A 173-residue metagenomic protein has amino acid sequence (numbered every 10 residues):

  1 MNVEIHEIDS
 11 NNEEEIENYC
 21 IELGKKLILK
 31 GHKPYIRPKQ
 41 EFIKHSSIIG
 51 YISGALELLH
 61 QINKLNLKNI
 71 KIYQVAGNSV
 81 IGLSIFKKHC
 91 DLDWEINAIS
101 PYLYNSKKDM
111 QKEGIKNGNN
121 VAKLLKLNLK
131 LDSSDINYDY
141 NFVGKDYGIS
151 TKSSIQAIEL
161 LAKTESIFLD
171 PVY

Functional and structural regions predicted by a protein language model:
M1-Y173: PLP-dependent amino-acid enzyme catalytic core
